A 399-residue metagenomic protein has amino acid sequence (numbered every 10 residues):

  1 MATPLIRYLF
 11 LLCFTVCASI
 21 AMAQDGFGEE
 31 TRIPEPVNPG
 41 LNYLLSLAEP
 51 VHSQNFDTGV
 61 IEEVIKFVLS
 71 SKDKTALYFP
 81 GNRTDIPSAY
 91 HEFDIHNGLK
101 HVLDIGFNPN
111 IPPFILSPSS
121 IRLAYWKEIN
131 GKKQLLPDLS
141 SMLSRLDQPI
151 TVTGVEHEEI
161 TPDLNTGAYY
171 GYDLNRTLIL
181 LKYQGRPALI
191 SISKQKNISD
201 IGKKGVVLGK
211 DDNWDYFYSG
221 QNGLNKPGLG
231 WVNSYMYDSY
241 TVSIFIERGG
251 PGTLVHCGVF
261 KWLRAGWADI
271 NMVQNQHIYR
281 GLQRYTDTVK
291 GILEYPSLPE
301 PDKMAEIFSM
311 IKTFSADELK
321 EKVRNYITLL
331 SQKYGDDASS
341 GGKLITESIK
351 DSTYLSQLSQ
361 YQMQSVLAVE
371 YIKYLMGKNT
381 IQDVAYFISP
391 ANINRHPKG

Functional and structural regions predicted by a protein language model:
M1-I6: N-terminal secretory signal peptides that target proteins for export/translocation
Y8-A18: Bacterial N-terminal signal peptides
S19-A23: Sec/Tat signal peptide C-region and signal peptidase I cleavage site
Q24-G399: Terminal "cap-and-tail" regions of soluble proteins that handle hydrophobic small molecules
